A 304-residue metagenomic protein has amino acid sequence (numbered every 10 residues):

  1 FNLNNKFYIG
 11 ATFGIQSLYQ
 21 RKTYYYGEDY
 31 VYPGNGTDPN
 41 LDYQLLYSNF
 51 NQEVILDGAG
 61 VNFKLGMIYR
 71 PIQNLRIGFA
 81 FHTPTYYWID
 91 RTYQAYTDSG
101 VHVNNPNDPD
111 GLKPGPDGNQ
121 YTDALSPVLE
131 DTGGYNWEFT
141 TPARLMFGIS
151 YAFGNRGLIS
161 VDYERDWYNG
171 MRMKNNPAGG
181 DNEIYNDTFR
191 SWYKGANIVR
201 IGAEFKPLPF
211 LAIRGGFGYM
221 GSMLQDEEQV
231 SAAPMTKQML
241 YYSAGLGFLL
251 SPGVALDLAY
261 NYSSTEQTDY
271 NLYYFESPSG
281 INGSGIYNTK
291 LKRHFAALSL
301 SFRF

Functional and structural regions predicted by a protein language model:
F1-F304: Outer-membrane beta-barrel porins/channels
